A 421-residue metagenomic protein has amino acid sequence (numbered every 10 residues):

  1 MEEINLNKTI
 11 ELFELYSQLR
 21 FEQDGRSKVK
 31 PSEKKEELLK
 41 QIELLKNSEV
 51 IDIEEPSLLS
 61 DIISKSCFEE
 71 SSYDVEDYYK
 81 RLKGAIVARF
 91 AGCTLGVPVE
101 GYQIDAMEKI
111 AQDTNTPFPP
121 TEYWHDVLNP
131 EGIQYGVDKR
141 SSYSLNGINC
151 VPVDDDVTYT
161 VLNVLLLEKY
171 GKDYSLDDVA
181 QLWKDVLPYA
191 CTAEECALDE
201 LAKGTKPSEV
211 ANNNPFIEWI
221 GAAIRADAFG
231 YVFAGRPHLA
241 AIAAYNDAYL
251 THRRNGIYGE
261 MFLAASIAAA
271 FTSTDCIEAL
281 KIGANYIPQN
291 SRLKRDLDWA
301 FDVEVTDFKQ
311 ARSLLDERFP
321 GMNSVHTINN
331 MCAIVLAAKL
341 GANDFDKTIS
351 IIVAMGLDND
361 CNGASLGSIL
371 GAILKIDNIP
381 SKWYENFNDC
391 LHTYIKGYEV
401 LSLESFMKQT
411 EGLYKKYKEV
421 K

Functional and structural regions predicted by a protein language model:
M1-K421: Structured, active/binding-site neighborhoods that engage oxygen-rich ligands
